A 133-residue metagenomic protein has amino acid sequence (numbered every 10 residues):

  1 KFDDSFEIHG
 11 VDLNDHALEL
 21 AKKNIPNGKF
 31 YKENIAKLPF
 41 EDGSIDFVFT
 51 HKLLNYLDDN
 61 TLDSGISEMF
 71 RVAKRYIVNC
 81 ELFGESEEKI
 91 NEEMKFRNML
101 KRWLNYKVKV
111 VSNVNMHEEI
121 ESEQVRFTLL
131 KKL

Functional and structural regions predicted by a protein language model:
K1-P39, N60-S64, E68, R75-L133: Class I (Rossmann-like) S-adenosyl-L-methionine-dependent methyltransferase catalytic domain, capturing the SAM-binding
F49: A conserved beta-strand element that flanks and buttresses the S-adenosyl-L-methionine
K52: Nucleotide-sugar donor-binding/catalytic module of glycosyltransferases that assemble extracellular/cell-envelope
N55-L57: A short His-aromatic
